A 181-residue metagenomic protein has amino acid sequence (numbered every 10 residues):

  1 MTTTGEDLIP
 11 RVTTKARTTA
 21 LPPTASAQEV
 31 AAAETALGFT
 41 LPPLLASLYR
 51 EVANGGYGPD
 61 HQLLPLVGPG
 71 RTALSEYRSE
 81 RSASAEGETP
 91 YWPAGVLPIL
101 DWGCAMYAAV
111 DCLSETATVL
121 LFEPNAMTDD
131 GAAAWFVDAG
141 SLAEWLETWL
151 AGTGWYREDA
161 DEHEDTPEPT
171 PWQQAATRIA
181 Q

Functional and structural regions predicted by a protein language model:
M1-M106, T170, Q174-Q181: A surface-exposed partner-binding patch
T4, L8-R11, R78-A83, G131-G140 (+1 more regions): Low-complexity, flexible helical/coil segments
P65-A73, D111, D138-L142: Helix N-cap / beta->alpha transition motif
M106-S114: Broad, structure-driven detector of short, well-ordered beta-strand segments within folded domains
T116-V119: A short alpha->loop->secondary-structure connector
F122-G152: Compact, glycine/acidic-enriched structural inserts
W145, G154-Q181: Acidic, carboxylate-rich catalytic segments that either coordinate divalent cations
